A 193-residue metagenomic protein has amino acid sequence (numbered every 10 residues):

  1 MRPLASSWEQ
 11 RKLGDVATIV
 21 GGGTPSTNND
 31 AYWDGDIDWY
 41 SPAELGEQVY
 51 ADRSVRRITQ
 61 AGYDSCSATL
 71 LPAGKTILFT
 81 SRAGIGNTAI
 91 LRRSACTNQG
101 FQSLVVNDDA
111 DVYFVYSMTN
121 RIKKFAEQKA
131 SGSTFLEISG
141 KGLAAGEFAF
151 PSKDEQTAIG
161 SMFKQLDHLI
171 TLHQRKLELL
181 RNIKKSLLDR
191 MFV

Functional and structural regions predicted by a protein language model:
M1-E9, S152-V193: Amphipathic alpha-helical segments with low aromatic content
R2-G23: Non-catalytic DNA-recognition/assembly elements of restriction-modification systems
R2-L4, S26-T27, S65-C66: Short, solvent-exposed loop/turn positions at domain surfaces that link secondary-structure elements or cap domain
R11-G14, A43, A61, K141 (+1 more regions): Structural detector for helix-capping/boundary residues
G35-V49: Short beta-strand/loop turn elements enriched in aromatics
S41-A43, D52-N120: A short beta-sheet element
S81, A95-Q102, S131-D154: A short glycine-rich beta-alpha junction/loop motif
I122-E127: Right-handed beta-helix
